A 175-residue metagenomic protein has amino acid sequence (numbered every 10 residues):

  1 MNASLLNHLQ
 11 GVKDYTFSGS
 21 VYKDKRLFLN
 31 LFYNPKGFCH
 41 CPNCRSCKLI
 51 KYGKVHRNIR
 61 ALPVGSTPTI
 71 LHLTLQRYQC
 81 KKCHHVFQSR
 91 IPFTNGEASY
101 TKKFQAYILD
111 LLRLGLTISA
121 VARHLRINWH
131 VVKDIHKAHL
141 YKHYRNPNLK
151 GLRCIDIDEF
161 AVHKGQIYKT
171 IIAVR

Functional and structural regions predicted by a protein language model:
M1-H85, I91: Short, conserved DNA-binding cores of transcription-related domains
K23, L114, H163-Q166: Short flexible coil/turn linkers enriched for glycine and charged/polar residues that connect secondary-structure
L29-N30, C41-C44, C80, I108 (+4 more regions): Mobile genetic element proteins and their domesticated derivatives, centered on retroelements and DNA transposons
S46, R126, K137, Y141: Residue-level detection of the helix-turn-helix DNA-binding "recognition helix"
C83-I91, H130-L140: Short, structured interface segments
T101-G115: Short, amphipathic alpha-helical "recognition" segments used to contact nucleic acids or chromatin
K133-R175: RNase H-like nuclease fold core
